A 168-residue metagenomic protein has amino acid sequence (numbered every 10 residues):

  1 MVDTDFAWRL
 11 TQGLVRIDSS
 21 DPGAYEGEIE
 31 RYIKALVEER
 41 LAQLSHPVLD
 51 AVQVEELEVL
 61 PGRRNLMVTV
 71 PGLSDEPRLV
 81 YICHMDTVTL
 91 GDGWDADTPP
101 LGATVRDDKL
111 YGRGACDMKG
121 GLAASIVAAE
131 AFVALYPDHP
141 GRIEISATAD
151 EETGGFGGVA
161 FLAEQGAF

Functional and structural regions predicted by a protein language model:
M1-Y111, A134-H139: Acidic/His- and Gly-rich active-site-bordering loop/insert found across diverse amide/peptide-bond hydrolases
A115: Cysteine-centered functional microenvironments
M118-F168: Acidic/histidine-rich catalytic neighborhood of metal-dependent amide-processing enzymes
